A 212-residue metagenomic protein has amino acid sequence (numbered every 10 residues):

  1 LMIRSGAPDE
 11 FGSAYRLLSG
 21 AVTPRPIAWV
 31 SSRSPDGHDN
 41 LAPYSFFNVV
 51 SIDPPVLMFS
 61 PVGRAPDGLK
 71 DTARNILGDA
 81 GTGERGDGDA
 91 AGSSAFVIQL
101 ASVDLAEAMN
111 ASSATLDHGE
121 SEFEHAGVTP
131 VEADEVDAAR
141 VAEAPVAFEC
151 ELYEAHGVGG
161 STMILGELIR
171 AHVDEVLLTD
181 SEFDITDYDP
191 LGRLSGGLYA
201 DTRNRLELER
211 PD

Functional and structural regions predicted by a protein language model:
L1-D212: Basic, polyanion-binding surface patches
